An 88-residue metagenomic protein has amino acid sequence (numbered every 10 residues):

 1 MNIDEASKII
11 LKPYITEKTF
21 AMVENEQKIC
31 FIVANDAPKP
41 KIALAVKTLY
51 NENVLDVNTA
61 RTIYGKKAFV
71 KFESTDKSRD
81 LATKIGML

Functional and structural regions predicted by a protein language model:
M1-L88: Contiguous, often N-terminal, cationic amphipathic patches that form binding interfaces
